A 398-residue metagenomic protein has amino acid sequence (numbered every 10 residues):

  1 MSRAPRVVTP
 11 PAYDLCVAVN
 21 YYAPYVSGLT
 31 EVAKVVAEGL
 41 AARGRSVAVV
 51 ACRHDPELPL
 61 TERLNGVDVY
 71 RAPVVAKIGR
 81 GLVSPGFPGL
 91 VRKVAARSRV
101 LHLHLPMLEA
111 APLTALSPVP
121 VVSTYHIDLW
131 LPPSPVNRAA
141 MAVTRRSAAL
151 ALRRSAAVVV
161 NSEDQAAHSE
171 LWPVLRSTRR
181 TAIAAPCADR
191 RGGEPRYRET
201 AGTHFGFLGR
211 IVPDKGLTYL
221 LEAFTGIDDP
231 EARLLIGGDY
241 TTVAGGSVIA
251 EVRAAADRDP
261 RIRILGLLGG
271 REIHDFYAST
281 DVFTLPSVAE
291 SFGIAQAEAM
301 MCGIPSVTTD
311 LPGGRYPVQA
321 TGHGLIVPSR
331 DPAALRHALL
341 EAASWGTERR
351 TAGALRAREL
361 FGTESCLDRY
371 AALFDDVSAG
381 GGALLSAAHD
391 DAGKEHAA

Functional and structural regions predicted by a protein language model:
E57, P88, V100-Y125, L129-W130: An aromatic- and histidine-rich active-site surface loop
A95, L152, L267-L268, D275-T280: Short alpha-helical donor nucleotide-sugar binding micro-motif in glycosyltransferases
A148-R180, C187-G192: A short, active-site helix/loop in glycosyltransferases that binds the activated sugar's phosphate group
R196-G226, L235: Conserved donor-binding/catalytic core segment of Leloir-type glycosyltransferases
R233-R261, L265, R271-E272: Short, structured helix-loop element that forms part of the nucleotide-activated donor/catalytic region
V288: Aromatic "clamp/platform" in nucleotide-sugar-dependent glycosyltransferases that forms part of the donor/acceptor
P305-T308: Short hydrophobic beta-strand element within catalytic cores of glycosyltransferases and related nucleotide-activated
A320-T321, L325-P332, L340-G346: Conserved acidic donor-binding segment of nucleotide-sugar-dependent glycosyltransferases
